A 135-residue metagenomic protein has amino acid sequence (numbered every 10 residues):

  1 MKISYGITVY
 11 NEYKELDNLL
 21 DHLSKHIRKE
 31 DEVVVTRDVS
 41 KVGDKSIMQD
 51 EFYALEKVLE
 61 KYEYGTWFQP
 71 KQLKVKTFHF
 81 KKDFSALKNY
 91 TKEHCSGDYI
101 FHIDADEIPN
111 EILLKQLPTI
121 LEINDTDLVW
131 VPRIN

Functional and structural regions predicted by a protein language model:
M1-K25: N-proximal low-complexity "stem/linker" segments adjacent to membrane-targeting elements
L20-T77: Acidic donor-binding segment of Leloir-type glycosyltransferases
D21, N89-Y90, K115: Active-site phosphate/pyrophosphate- and oxyanion-stabilizing loops and adjacent acidic/basic residues in soluble
R37-D38, I103-D104, I112: Active-site acidic Asp-centered loop
F78-F80, I103-A105: Catalytic metal- and UDP-sugar-binding loop of GT-A-like glycosyltransferases, i.e., residues flanking the conserved
H79-C95: Glycine-rich, basic loop-to-helix element that forms the pyrophosphate-binding segment of sugar-nucleotide handling
I100: Short aromatic/hydrophobic "clamp" motif used to bind/position activated sugar donors
I108, I112-N135: Conserved donor NDP-sugar-binding/catalytic core segment of glycosyltransferases
